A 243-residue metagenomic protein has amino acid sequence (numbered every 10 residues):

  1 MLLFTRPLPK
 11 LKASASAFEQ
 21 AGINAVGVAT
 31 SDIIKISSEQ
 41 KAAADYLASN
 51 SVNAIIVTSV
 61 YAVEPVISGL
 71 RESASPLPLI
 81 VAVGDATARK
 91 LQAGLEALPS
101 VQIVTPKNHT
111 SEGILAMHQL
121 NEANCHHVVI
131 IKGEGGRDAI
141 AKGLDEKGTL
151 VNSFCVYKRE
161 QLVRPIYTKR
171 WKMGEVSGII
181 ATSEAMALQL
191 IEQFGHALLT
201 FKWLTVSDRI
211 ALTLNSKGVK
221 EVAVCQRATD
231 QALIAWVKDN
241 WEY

Functional and structural regions predicted by a protein language model:
M1-Y243: Conserved beta-alpha
